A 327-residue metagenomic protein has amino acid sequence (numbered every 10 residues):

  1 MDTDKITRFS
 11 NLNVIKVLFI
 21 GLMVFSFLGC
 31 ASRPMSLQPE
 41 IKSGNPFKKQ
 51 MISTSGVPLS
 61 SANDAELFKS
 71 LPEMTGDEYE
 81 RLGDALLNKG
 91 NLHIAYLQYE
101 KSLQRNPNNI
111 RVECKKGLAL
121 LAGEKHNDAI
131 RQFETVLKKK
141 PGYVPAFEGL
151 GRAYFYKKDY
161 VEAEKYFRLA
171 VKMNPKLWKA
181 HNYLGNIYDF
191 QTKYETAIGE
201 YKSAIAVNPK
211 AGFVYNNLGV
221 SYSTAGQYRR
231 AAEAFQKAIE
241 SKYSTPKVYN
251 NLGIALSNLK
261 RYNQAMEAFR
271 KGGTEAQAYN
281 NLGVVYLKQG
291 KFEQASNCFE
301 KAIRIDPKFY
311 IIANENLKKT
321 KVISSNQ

Functional and structural regions predicted by a protein language model:
D2-C30: Sec-dependent bacterial lipoprotein signal peptides
C30-E100, Q104-N106: N-terminal leader/linker segments that initiate helical-solenoid repeat arrays
M35-E40, I52-L67, E73, A276 (+1 more regions): Terminal, low-structured helical/coil segments at or just beyond the last alpha-helical repeat
P58-L59, K89-K101, A122-T135, P145 (+8 more regions): Structural signature of tandem alpha-helical TPR/SEL1-like repeats, specifically the intra-repeat loop/turn
L71, R105, K139, M173 (+4 more regions): Structural marker of alpha-solenoid helical repeat scaffolds
G76, I110-R111, V144-P145, W178-K179 (+4 more regions): Helix-start (N-cap) detector for alpha-helical repeat units in TPR-like alpha-solenoids, especially tetratricopeptide
R81, K115, G149, Y183 (+4 more regions): Canonical tetratricopeptide repeat
D84, L118, R152, N186 (+4 more regions): Residue-level recognition of tetratricopeptide repeat
